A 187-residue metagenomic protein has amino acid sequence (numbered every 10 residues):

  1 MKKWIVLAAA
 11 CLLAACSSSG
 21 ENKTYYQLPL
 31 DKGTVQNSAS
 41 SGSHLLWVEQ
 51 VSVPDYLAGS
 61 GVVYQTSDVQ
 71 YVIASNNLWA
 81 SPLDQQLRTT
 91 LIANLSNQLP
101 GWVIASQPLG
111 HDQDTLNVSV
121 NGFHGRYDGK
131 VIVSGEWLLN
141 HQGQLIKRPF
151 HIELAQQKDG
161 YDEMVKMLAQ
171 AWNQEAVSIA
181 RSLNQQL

Functional and structural regions predicted by a protein language model:
K2-L7: Sec-dependent signal peptide recognition, specifically the positively charged N-region followed immediately by
A14-A15: C-terminal motif of bacterial Sec signal peptides marking the signal peptidase cleavage site
Y25-W47: Post-signal peptide N-terminal segment of mature Sec-exported envelope proteins
H44-D112: N-terminal segment of the mature soluble domain
L45-Q50, V63, T115-V120, I132-E136 (+1 more regions): Soluble periplasmic/extracytoplasmic beta-strand elements of cell-envelope proteins
Q70-L78, Q144-Q174: Short secondary-structure boundary motifs at beta->alpha junctions and helix caps
R126-L154: Amphipathic beta-strand/beta-sheet edge segments enriched in Tyr/Trp
Q170-L187: Compositionally biased, intrinsically disordered linkers/stalks adjacent to structured regions
